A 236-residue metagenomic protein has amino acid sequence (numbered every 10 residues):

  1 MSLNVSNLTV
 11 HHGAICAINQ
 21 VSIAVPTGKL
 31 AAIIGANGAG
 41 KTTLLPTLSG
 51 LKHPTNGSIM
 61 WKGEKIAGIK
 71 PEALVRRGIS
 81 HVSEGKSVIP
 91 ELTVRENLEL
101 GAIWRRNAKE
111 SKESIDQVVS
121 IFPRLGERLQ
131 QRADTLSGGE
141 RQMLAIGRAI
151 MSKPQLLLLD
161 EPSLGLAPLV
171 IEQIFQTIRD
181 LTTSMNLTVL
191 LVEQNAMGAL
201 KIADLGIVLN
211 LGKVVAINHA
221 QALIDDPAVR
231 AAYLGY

Functional and structural regions predicted by a protein language model:
L3-V5, I18: Conserved structural motif at the start of ABC-family nucleotide-binding domains
G13, A31, V94-E113, I121-P123 (+2 more regions): ABC-type ATPase nucleotide-binding domains, specifically the catalytic core motifs of the NBD
I34-A36: The feature captures the beta-strand-to-loop junction immediately N-terminal to the Walker
S49: Helix-to-loop junction immediately C-terminal to a conserved catalytic motif
G57-K65, R77, E110-I115: Conserved ABC transporter NBD signature motif
R132-L136, E140: Conserved ABC ATPase signature
A149-I150: ABC ATPase C-loop
E172-N186: Helical segment within the ABC ATPase nucleotide-binding domain
